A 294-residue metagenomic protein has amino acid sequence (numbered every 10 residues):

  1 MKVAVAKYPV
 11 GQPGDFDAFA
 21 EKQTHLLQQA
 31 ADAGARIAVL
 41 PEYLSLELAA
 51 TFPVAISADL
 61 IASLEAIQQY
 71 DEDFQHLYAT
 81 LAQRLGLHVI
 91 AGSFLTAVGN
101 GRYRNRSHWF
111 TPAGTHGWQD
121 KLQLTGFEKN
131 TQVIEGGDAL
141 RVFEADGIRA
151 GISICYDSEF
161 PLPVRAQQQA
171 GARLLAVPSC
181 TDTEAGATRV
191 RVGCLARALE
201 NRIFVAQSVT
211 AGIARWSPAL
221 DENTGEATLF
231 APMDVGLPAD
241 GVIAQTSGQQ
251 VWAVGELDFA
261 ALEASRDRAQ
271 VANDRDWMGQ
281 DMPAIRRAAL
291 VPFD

Functional and structural regions predicted by a protein language model:
M1-V5: Extreme N-terminal starter segment of soluble prokaryotic enzymes
K7-P13: Short polar catalytic/cofactor-binding loops
F16-P112, D182-R191, L195: Cys-nucleophile CN-hydrolase/nitrilase-fold catalytic domain and related Cys-dependent amidase chemistry that acts on
A38, R149-I154, A176, V205-A206: Short hydrophobic-aromatic micro-motifs
Y70, F74-L87, E159-Q249: CN hydrolase (nitrilase-like) catalytic-core segments centered on the catalytic cysteine and neighboring Lys/Glu
A91-S93, R106-W109, R141, E226-L229 (+1 more regions): Short beta-strand scaffold segments in enzyme catalytic cores
T96-R173, T183-A196, V271: Active-site catalytic loop in hydrolytic enzyme cores
A211-D294: C-terminal beta-strand edge segments of enzyme domains
